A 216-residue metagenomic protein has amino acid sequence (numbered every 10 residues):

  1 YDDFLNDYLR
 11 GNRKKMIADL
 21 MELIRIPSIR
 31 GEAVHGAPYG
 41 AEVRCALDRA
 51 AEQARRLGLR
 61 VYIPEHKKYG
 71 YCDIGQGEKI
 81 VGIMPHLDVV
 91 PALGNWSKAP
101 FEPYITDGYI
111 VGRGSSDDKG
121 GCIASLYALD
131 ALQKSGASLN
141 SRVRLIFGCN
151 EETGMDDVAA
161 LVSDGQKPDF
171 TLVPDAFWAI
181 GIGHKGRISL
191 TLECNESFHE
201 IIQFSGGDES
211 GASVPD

Functional and structural regions predicted by a protein language model:
Y1-R113, K134, S138-L139: Acidic/His- and Gly-rich active-site-bordering loop/insert found across diverse amide/peptide-bond hydrolases
A33-G36, S115, D157, I202-G207: Short acidic, glycine/proline-rich loop/turn micro-motifs
P64-G70, E152-G154, W178: Short acidic loop-to-helix transition motifs that present clustered carboxylates
K79-V81, V143, F170: The start of beta-strands in P-loop NTPase/AAA+ ATPase cores
I83, Y104-E152, L190-E196, S210-D216: Alpha-helical metal-binding/catalytic segments enriched in His/Glu/Asp
H86-L87, C149, D175-A176: Active-site-proximal beta-strand/loop segments in catalytic clefts of secreted hydrolases
P91-A92, K119, E152-D156, A179-I182: Short, well-ordered, mixed-charge alpha-helical segments that flank or form enzyme active sites
A159-D216: Midchain, well-structured core segments that form catalytic/ion-binding scaffolds
